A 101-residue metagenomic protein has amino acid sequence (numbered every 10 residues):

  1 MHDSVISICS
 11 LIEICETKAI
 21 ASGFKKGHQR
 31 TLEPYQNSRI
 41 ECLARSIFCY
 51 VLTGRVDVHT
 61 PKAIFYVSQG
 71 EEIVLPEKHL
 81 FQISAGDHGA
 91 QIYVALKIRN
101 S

Functional and structural regions predicted by a protein language model:
M1-T17: Cyclic nucleotide-binding regulatory module and flanking cytosolic helices
I12, A21-G23, T31: An N-terminal amphipathic alpha-helical segment
K25-L43, E77-K78: Conserved short histidine dyad/triad with adjacent acidic residue
A44-V56, P61: Glycine- and acidic-residue-biased ligand/ion/polar-headgroup-sensing regions
P61-K78: Short acidic-glycine-tyrosine-enriched beta hairpin
E77-S101: Ligand-binding loop in jelly-roll beta-barrel domains
